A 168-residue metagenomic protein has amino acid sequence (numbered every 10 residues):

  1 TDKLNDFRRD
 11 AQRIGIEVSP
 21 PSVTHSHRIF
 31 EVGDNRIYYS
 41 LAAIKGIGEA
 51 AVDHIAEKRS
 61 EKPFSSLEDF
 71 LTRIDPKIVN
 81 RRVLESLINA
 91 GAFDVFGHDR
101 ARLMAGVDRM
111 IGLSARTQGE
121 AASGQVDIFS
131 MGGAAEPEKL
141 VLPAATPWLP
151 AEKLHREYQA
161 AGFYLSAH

Functional and structural regions predicted by a protein language model:
D2-N5, R9-H168: Sliding clamp-binding short linear motifs that recruit DNA-associated proteins to replication/repair hubs
